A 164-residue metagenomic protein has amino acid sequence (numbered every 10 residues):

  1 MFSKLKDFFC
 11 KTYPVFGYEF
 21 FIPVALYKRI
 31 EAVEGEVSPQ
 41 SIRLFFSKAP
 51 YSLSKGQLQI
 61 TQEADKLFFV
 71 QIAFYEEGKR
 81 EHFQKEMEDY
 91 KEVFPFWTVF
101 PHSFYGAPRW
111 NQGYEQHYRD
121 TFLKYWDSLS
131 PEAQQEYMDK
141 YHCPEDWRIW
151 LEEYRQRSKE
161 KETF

Functional and structural regions predicted by a protein language model:
M1-F164: Polar/charged low-complexity regulatory segments
